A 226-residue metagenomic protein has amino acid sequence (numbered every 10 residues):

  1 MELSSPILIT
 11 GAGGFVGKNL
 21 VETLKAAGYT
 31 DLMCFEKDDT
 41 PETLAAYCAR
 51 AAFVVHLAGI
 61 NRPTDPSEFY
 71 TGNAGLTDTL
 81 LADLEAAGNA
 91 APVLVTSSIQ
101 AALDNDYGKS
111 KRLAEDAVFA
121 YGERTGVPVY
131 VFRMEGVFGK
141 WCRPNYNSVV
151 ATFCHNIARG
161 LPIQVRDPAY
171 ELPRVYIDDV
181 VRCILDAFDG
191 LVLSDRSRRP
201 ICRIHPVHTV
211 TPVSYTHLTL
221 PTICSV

Functional and structural regions predicted by a protein language model:
I7-T23: N-terminal Rossmann NAD(P)H-binding glycine-rich loop of SDR-like oxidoreductase domains
T10, L57, V93-S98, F132-M134: SDR active-site strand-loop-helix element
D39-T79, D83-A86, Q100-D104: NAD(P)H-binding glycine-rich loop region in Rossmannoid oxidoreductase-like domains and their noncatalytic homologs
D78-T125, V129-Y130: Conserved Rossmann-fold NAD(P)-dependent oxidoreductase catalytic core, especially the SDR/UDP-sugar
D116-R143, H155, L161-Y170: Conserved beta-loop-beta element that borders a ligand/cofactor-binding pocket
T152-V175, A187, D195-H205: A conserved pocket-lining segment of Rossmann-fold NAD(P)-dependent short-chain dehydrogenase/reductase
V180, I184, P212-Y215: Non-catalytic, hydrophobic alpha-helical segments
T216-T222: Conserved small/polar residues in nucleotide/adenosyl-binding loops
